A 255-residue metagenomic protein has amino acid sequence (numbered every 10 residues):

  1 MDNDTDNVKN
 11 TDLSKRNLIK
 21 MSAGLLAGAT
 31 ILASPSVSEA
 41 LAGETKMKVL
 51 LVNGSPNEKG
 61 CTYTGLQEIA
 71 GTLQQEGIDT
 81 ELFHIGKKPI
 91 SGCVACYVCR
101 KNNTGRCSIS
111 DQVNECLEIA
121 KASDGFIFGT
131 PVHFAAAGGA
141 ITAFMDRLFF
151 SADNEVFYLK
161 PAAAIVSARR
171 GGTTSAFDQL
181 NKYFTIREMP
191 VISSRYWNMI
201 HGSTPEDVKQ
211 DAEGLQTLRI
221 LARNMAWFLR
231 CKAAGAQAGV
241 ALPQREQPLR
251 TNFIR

Functional and structural regions predicted by a protein language model:
M1-L13: N-terminal secretory signal peptides
N10-N17, G28-E44: N-terminal twin-arginine translocation
A33-K59, Y63-G65: C-terminal segment of N-terminal export signals and the immediately downstream linker at the start of the mature
M47, T104, S108-Y196: Helix-loop-strand module that forms the ligand-binding subsite of alpha/beta enzymes
E68-I78: A short, Lys/Arg-enriched amphipathic alpha-helix followed by its capping loop at the start of a domain
D79-K88: A short beta-strand-loop structural module common to alpha/beta enzyme folds
K88-L117, R250-T251: Cysteine-cluster motifs in flexible loop/terminal segments that predominantly coordinate metals
P190-R255: Glycine-rich phosphate/pyrophosphate-binding loop and the adjoining helix
